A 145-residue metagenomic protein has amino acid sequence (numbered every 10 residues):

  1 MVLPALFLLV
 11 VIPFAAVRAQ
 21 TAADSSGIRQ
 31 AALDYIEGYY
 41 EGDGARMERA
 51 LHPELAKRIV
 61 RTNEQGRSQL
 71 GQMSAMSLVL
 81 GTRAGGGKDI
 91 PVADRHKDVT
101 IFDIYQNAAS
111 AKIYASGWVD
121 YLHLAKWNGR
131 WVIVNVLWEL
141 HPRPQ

Functional and structural regions predicted by a protein language model:
V2-F14: Bacterial N-terminal signal peptides
A16-A45, R49, P53, S68: Short, low-complexity N-terminal intrinsically disordered segments enriched in polar/charged residues
Q20, P144-Q145: Short, solvent-exposed mixed-charge patches
Q20, V60-R61, Q69-W118: Surface-exposed, charged secondary-structure patches
L51-E54, R61, A115-G117, K126-N128 (+1 more regions): A mature extracytoplasmic/lumenal domain signature
Q65: Surface-exposed aromatic
S110, V119-P144: Short beta-strand edge/turn micro-motifs at domain boundaries
